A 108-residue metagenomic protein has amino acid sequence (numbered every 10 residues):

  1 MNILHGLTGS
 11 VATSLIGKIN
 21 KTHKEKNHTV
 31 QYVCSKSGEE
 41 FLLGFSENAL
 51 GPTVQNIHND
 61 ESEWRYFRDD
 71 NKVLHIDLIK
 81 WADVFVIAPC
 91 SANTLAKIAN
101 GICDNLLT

Functional and structural regions predicted by a protein language model:
M1-T108: A cross-family phosphate/adenosyl-ligand binding-site feature
